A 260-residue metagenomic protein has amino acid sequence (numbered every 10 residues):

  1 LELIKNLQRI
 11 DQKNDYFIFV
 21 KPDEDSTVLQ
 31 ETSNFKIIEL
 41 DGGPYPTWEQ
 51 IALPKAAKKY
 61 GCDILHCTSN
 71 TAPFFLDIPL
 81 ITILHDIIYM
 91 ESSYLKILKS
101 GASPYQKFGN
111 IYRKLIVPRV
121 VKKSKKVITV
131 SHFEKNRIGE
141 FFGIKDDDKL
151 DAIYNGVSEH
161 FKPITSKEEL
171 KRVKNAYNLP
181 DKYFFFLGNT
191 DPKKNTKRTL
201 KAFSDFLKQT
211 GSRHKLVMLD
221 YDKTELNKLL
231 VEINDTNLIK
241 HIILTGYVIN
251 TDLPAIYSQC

Functional and structural regions predicted by a protein language model:
L1-C260: Carbohydrate transferase catalytic cores enriched for Leloir-type hexosyltransferases
